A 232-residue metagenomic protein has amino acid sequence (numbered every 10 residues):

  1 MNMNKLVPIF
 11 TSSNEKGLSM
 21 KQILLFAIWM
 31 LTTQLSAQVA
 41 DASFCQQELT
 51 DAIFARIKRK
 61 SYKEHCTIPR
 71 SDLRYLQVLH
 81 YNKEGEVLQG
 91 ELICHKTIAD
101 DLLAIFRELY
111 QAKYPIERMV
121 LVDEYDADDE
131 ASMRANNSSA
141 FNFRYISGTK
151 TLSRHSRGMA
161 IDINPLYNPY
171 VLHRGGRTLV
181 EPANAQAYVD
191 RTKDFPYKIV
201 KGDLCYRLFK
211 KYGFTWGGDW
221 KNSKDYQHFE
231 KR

Functional and structural regions predicted by a protein language model:
N4, M20-I23: Positively charged n-region of N-terminal signal peptides that target proteins for export
I23-L31: Sec-dependent N-terminal signal peptides
Q38-E84: N-terminal module-boundary/linker segments of secreted carbohydrate-active enzymes
I68-M133: Active-site acidic/histidine clusters and adjacent loop/turn architecture that either coordinate catalytic ions
P69-D72, L152-G158, L208: Extracellular/periplasmic catalytic domains that process cell-envelope and extracellular macromolecules
V87-K96, T149, D190-Y197: Second-shell loop/turn segments in exported
S132-P165: Mid-length scaffold segments of soluble, non-membrane domains
I146, G158-R232: Catalytic cores and adjacent binding grooves of peptidoglycan-active enzymes
